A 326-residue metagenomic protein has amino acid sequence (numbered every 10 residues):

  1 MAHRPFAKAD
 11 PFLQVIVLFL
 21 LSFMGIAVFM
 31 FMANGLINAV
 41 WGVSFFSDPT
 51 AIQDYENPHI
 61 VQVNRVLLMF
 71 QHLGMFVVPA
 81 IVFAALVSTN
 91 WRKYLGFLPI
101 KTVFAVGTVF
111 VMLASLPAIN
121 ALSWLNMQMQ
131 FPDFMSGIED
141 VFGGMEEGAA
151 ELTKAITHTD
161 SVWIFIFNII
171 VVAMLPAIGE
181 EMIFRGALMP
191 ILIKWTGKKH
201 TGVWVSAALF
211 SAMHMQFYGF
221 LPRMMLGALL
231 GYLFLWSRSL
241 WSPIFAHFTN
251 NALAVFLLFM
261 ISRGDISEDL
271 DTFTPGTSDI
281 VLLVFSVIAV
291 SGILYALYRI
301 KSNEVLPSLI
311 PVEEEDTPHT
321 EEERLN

Functional and structural regions predicted by a protein language model:
A2-A7, I52-T108, Q128-F131, L297-I310: Membrane-helix interface linkers and caps
R4-G25, L95-A114, L122, S237-W241: Alpha-helical transmembrane segments and their helix-start/interface "positive-inside/aromatic belt" motifs in integral
P5, F248-N326: C-terminal membrane module of polytopic membrane proteins
L21-F31, A80-I81, M112-L113, I280-K301: Hydrophobic core of alpha-helical transmembrane segments in multi-pass integral membrane proteins
F45-E56, K93-L175, S308-N326: Juxtamembrane helix-loop-helix connectors linking adjacent transmembrane helices in multi-pass membrane enzymes
I60-M75, E146-L175, G276-V290: Hydrophobic alpha-helical transmembrane segments
G179-V205, L235-R238: Membrane-interface helix/loop boundary segments of multi-pass membrane proteins
L209-M215, G219-F273: Functionally important transmembrane alpha-helices
